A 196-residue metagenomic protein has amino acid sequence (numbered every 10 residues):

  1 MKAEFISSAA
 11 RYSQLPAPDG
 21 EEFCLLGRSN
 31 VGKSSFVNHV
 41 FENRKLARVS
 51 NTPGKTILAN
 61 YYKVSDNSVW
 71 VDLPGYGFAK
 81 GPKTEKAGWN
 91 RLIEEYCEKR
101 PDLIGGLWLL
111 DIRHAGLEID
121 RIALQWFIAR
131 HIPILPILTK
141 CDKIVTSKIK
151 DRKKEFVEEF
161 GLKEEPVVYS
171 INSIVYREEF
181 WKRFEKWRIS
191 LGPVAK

Functional and structural regions predicted by a protein language model:
M1-K80, I189-L191, K196: Conserved G1/Walker A P-loop phosphate-binding module
K2-Q14, D142-K196: Canonical P-loop GTPase G-domain recognition
F23-V31, V37, N60-K63, N67 (+8 more regions): Structured catalytic cores of enzymes that bind and process phosphorylated ligands/cofactors
V40-R44, C97, F184: Hydrophobic aliphatic residues
K45, L58, E85-W89, G116-I119 (+4 more regions): Helical mechanochemical/support elements of P-loop NTPase systems and associated helical scaffolds
K55, S68, G75-F78, R113-A115 (+2 more regions): Conserved nucleotide-binding/hydrolysis micro-motifs of P-loop NTPases
V64-I104: Conserved nucleotide-sensing/catalytic segment adjacent to the nucleotide-binding pocket in NTP-handling enzymes
R91-E164: Conserved C-terminal guanine-recognition region of P-loop GTPase G domains, centered on the G4
